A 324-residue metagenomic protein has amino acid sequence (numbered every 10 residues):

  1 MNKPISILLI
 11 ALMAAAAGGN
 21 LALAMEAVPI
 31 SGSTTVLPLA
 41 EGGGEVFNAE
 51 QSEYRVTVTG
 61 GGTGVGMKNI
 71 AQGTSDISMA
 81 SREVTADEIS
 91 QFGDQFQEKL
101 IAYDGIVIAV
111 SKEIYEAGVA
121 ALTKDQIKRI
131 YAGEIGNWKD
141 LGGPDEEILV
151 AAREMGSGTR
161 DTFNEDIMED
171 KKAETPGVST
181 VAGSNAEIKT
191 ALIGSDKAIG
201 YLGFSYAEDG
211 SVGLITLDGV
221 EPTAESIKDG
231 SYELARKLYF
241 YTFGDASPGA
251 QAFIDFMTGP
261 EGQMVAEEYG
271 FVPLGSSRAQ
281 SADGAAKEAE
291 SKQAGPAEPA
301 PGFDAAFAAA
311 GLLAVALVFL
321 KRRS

Functional and structural regions predicted by a protein language model:
M1-E26, E290-S324: Secretory targeting signatures
L23-Q91, F96-A300, A314-L317: Exported/periplasmic ABC-transporter solute-binding proteins
